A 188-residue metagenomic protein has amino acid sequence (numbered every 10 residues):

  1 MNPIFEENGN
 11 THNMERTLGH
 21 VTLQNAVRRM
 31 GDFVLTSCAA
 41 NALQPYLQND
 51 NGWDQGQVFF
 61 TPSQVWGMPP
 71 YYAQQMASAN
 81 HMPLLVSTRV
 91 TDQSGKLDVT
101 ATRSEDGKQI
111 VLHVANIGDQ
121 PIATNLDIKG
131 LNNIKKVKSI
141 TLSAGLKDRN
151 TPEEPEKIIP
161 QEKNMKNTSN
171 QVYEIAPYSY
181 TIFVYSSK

Functional and structural regions predicted by a protein language model:
M1-K108: Aromatic/acidic polysaccharide-binding cleft in carbohydrate-active enzymes
N13, G52-F60, V114-A115, A123-K129 (+2 more regions): Composition- and surface-driven signal marking solvent-exposed, interaction-prone regions in large proteins
N41-Q44, G118, A144: Glycine-rich beta-alpha junction loops
V58, M82, V86-T91, I122-I128 (+2 more regions): Generic detection of short hydrophobic beta-strand segments and adjacent strand-loop junctions
K96-N133, S139, T181: Carbohydrate-binding surface patches
L131-I175: Acidic, Ser/Thr/Pro-rich beta/coil linker or hinge segments at domain junctions
A176-Y180: Tight coil/turn sites that cap or link beta-strands
F183-K188: Short beta-strand-to-coil "C-cap" segments at the C-terminal boundary of structured domains/repeats, marking
